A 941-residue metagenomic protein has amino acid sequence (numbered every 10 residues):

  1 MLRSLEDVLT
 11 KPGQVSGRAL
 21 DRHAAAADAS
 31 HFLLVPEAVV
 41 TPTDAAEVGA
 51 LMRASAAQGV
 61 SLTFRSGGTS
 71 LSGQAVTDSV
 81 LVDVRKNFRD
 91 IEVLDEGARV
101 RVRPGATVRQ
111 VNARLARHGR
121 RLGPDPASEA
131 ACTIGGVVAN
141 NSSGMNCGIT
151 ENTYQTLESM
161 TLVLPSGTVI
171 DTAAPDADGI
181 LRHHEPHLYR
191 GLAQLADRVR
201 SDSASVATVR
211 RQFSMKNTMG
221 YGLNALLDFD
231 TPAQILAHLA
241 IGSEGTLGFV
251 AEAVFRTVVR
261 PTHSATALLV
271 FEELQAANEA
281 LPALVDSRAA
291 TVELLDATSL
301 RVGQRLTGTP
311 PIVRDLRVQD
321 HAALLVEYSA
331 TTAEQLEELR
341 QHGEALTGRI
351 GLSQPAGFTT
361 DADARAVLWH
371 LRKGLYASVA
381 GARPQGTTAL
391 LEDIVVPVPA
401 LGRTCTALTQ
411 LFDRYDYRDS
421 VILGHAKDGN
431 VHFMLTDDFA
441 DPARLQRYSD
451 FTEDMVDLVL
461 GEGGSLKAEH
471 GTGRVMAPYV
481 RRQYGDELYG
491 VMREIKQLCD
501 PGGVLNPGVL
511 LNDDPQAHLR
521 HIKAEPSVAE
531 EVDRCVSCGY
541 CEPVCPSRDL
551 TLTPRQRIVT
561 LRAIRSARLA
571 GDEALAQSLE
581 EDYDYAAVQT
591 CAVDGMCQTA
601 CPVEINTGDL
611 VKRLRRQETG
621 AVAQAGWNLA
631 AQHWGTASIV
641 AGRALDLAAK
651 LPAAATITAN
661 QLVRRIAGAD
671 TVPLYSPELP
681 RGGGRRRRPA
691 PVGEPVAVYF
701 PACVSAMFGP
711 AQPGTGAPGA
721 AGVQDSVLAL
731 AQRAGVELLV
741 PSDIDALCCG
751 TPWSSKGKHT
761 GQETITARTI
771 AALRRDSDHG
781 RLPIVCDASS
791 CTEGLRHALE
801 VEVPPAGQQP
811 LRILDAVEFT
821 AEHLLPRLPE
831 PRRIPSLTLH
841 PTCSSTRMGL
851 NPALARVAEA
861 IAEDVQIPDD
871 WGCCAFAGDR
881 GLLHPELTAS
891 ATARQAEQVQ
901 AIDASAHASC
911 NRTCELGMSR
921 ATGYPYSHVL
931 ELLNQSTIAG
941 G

Functional and structural regions predicted by a protein language model:
M1-A57, G67-A98, A127, P175 (+5 more regions): N-terminal flexible segment immediately upstream of the FAD-binding catalytic core in FAD-dependent oxidoreductases
S30-L62, V84-P126, V138, S142-Q194 (+2 more regions): N-terminal glycine-rich flavin-associated loop
V137-A139, C147-T150, L157-L371, K523: C-terminal substrate-binding/cap subdomain adjacent to the FAD-binding core in PCMH-type and related FAD-linked
A253, R288-Q385, S420, G424-H425 (+4 more regions): Terminal amphipathic helices with adjacent charged low-complexity linkers/tails
R482, A517-S537, L569-V593: Ferredoxin-like iron-sulfur electron-transfer modules
D500, G608-G941: Iron-sulfur cluster-binding electron-transfer modules in prokaryotic oxidoreductases
G503-L510, Y540-I564, T590-Q617, G794 (+2 more regions): Iron-sulfur cluster-binding cysteine motifs and their immediate structural context in ferredoxin-like electron-transfer
L511, Q516-A517, R548-Y583, E604-L629 (+1 more regions): Non-heme iron-sulfur electron-transfer modules
